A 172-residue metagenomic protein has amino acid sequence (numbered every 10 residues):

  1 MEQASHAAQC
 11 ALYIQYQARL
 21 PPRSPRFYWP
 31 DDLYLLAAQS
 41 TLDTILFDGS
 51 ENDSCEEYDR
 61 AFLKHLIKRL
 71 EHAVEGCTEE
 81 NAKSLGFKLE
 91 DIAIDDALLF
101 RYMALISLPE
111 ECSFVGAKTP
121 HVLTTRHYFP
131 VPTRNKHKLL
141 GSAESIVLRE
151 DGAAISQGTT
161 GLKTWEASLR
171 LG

Functional and structural regions predicted by a protein language model:
M1-G172: S-adenosylmethionine-dependent methyltransferases
